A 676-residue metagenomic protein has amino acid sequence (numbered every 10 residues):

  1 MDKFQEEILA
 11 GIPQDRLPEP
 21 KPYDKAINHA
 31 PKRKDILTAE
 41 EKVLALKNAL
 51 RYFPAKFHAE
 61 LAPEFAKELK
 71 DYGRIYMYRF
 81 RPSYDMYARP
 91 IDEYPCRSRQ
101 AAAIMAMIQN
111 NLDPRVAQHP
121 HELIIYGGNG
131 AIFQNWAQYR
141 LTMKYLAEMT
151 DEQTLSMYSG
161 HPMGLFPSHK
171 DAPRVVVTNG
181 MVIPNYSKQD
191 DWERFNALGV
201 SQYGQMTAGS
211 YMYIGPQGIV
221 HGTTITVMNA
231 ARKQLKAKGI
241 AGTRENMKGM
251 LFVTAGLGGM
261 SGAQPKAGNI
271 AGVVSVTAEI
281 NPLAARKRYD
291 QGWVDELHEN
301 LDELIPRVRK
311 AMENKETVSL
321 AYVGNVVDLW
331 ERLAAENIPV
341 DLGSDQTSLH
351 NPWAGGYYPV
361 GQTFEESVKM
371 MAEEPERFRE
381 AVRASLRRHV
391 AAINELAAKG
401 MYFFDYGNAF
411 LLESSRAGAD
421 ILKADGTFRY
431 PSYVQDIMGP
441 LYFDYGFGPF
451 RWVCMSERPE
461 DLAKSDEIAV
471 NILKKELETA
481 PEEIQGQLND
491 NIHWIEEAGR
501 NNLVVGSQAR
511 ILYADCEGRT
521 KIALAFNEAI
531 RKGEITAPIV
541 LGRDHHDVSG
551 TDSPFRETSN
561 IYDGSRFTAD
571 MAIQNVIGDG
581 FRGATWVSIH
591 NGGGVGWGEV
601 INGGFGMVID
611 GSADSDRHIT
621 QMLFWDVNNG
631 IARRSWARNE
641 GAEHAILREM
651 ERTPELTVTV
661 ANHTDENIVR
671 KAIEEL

Functional and structural regions predicted by a protein language model:
M1-N196, S201-G209, P375-A525, A529-G542 (+3 more regions): Long, compositionally biased, glycine/small-hydrophobic-enriched stretches that function as flexible linkers, tethers
M149-T150, F166-K170, V175, N185-Y186 (+9 more regions): Solvent-exposed alpha-helices and their adjacent loops that cap or buttress functional pockets in soluble metabolic
G204-I225, R232, K238, G242-T243 (+7 more regions): Catalytic or ion-translocation cores adjacent to nucleophile or general acid/base/metal-coordination motifs in diverse
L251-T254, V318-Y322, F404: Short catalytic-loop micro-motif centered on adjacent basic/acidic residues
V274, P339, Y402: Residue-level detector of anion-binding/catalytic polar loops
P282, G324-V327, Q346-N351, G407-E413 (+2 more regions): Glycine-rich beta-alpha junction loops
S319-T347, A354: Active-site/ligand-binding-proximal alpha/beta "capping" segment
I539, R543-Q574: Small-residue-enriched alpha-helical segments and adjacent helix-cap loops that form tight helix-helix packing
